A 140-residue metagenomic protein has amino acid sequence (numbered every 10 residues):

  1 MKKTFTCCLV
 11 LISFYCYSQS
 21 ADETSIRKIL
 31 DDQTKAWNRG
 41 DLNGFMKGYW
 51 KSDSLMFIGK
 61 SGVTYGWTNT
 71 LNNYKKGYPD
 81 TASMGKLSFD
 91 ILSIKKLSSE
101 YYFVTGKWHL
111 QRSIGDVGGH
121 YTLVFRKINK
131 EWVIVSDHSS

Functional and structural regions predicted by a protein language model:
M1-T4: Positively charged n-region of N-terminal signal peptides that target proteins for export
L11-G48, N69: Short, low-complexity N-terminal intrinsically disordered segments enriched in polar/charged residues
L42-L97: A solvent-exposed, acidic/Ser-Thr-rich amphipathic alpha-helical stretch
W50, S61, S93, K107-W108 (+2 more regions): A mature extracytoplasmic/lumenal domain signature
Y74, F89-K95, W108-L110, H120-R126: Hydrophobic/aromatic beta-strand elements that line small-molecule binding cavities or substrate pockets in beta-rich
A82, L110-D116: Short, cysteine-centered beta-strand-loop-beta hairpins and adjacent loop/turn segments enriched in charged/polar
S99-W108: A short hydrophobic beta-strand element
G118-S140: Short beta-strand edge/turn micro-motifs at domain boundaries
